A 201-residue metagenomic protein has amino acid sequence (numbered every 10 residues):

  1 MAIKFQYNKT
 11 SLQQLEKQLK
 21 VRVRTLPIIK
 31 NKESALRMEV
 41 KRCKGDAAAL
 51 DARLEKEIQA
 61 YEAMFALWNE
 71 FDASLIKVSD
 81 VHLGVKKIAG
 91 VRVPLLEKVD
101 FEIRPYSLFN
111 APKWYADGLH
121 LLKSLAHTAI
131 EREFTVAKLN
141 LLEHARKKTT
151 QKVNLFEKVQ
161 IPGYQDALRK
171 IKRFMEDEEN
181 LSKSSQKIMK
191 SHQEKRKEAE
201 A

Functional and structural regions predicted by a protein language model:
M1-A201: Charge-rich amphipathic alpha-helical interaction elements
